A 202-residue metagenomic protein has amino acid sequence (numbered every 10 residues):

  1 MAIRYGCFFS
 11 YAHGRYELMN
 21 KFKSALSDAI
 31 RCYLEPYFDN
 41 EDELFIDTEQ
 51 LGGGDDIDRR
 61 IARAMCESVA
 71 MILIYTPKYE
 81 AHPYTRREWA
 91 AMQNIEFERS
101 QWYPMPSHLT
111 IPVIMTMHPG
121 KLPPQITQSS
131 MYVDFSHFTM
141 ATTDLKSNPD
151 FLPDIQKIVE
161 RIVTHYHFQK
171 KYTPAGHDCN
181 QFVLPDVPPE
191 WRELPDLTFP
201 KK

Functional and structural regions predicted by a protein language model:
M1-R31, E35, I57, S107-H108 (+1 more regions): C-terminal interaction surface of TIR/SEFIR-family domains
F9-H13, I46-T48, Y75-T76: Short glycine-centered, acidic/aromatic-flanked micro-motifs in structured strand/loop junctions that mark active-site
L26-A62, K78-Y84, H137-M140, K146: Conserved BB-loop
C32-Y37, A91-P106, H118: Arginine/glycine-rich "motif VI" loop of SF2 helicases in the C-terminal RecA-like domain
I61-A62, Y84-A90, I126-S130: "Short basic amphipathic alpha-helical interaction patches in structured regions
S68: An anion/phosphate-binding loop that grips the pyrophosphate of nucleotide cofactors and donors
M71-I72: Hydrophobic acceptor-binding patch used for acceptor engagement in glycosyltransferases
P77-E98: Conserved TIR/SEFIR loop-to-helix hotspot centered on a Trp-containing motif with a nearby acidic residue
